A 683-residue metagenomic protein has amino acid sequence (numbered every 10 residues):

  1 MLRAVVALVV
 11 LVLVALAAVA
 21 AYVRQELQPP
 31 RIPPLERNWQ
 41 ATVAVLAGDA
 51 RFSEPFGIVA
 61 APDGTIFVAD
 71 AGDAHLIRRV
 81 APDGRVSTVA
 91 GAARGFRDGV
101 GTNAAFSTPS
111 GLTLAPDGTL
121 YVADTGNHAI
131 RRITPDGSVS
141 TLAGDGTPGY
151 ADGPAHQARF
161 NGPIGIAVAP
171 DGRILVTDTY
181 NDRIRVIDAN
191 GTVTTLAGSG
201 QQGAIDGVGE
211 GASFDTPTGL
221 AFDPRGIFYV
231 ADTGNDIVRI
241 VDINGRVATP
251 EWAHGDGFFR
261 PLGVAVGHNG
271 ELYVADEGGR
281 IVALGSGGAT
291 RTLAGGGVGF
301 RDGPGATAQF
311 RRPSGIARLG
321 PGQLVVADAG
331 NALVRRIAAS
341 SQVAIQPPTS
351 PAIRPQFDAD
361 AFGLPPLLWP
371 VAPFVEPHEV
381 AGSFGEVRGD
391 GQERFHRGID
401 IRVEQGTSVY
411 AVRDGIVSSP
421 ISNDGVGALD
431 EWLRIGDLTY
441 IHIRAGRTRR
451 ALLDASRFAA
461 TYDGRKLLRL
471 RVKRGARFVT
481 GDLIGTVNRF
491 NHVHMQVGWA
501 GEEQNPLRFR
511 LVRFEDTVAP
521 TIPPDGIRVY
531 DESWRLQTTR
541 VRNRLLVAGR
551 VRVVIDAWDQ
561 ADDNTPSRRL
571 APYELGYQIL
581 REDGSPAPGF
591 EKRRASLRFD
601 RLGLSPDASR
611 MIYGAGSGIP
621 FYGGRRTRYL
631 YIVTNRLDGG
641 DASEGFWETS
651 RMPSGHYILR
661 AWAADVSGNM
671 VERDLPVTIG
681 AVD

Functional and structural regions predicted by a protein language model:
M1-L13: N-terminal Sec-pathway targeting helices
P30-F56, F67, G84-S110, S138-I164 (+6 more regions): Gly/Pro-rich loop segments of beta-rich domains
A60-D63, L114-D117, V168-D171, F222-R225 (+2 more regions): Residue-level detector of Asp-centered blade-edge/turn motifs that repeat once per structural unit in beta-propeller
T65-F67, T119-Y121, R173-L175, I227-Y229 (+2 more regions): Conserved beta-propeller blade signature
A71-G72, T125-G126, T179-Y180, T233-G234 (+5 more regions): Short loop/turn segments immediately following the C-termini of beta-strands
H75-R79, R85, H128-R132, S138 (+5 more regions): A short loop-to-beta-strand structural motif that recurs across blades of beta-propeller domains
A344-T439, R444-A451, R471-R474, V479-V493 (+2 more regions): Surface-exposed, glycine-biased beta-strand/turn segments
K473, V479, E515, V529-V682: Long, low-complexity serine/threonine/glycine- and acidic-rich segments characteristic of extracellular
